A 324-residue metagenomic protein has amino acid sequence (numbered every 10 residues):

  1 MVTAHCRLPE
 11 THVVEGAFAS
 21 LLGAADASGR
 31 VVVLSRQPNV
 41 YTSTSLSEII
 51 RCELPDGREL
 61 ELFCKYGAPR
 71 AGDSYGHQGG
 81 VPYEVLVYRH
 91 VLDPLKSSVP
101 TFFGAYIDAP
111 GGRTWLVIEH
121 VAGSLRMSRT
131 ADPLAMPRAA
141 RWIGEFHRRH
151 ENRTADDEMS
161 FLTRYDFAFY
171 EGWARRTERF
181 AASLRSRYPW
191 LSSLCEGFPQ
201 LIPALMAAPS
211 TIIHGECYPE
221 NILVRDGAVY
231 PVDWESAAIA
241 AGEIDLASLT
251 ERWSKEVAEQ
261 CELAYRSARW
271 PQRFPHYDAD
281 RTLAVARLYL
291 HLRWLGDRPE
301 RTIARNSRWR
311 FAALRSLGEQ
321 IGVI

Functional and structural regions predicted by a protein language model:
M1-A109, R225-V229: Conserved NTP-binding catalytic cores of kinases and kinase-like/nucleotidyltransferase enzymes across multiple kinase
A4-H5, P9, T114, D157-I202: Active-site catalytic-loop/activation-segment of kinase and kinase-like phosphoryl-transfer enzymes
N39-C52, F63, P199-L246: Active-site acidic catalytic loop and adjacent metal/ATP-binding pocket of ATP-dependent phosphoryl transfer enzymes
A68-G72, G123-L125, E243: A short, flexible beta-alpha/helix-coil linker loop
L86, G242-R273, R287-W309, L314-I321: Active-site activation/catalytic loop segments of kinase-like enzymes and analogous catalytic loops in related
L95-V99, H150-M159, A204, P271-H276: Surface-exposed helix-capping loop/turn segments at secondary-structure junctions
G104-R138: Conserved structural core of kinase catalytic domains
S124-L162: Conserved kinase catalytic-core helix
